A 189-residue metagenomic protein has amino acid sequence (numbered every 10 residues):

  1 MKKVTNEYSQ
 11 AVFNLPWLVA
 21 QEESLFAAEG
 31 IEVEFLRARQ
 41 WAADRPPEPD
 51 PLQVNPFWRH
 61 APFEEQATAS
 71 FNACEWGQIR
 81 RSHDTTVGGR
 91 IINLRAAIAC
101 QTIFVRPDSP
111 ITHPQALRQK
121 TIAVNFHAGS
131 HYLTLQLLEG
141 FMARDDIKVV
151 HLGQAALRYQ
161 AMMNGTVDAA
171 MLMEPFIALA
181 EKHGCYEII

Functional and structural regions predicted by a protein language model:
K2-M142, V149-V150, D168-E174, A178 (+1 more regions): Short, glycine-/small- and polar/acidic-enriched structural segments that line small-molecule recognition paths
A155, Y159-Q160, A180: Rossmann-fold dinucleotide-binding core
